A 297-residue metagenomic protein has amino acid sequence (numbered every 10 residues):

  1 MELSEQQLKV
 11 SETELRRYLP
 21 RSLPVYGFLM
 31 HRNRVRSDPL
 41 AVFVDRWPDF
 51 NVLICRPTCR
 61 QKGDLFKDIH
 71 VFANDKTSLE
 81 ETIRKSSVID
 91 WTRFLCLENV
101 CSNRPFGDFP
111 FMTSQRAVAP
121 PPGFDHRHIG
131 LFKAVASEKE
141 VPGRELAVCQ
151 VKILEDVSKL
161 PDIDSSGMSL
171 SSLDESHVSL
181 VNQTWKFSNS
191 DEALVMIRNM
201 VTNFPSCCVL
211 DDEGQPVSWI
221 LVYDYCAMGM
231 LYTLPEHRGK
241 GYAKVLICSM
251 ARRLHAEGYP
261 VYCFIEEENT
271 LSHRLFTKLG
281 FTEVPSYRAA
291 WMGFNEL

Functional and structural regions predicted by a protein language model:
M1-F50, R56: Amide-forming acyltransferase catalytic core, primarily the GNAT-like/NAT-type and related acyltransferase folds
M1-P24, D156-E192: Short amphipathic alpha-helix that is part of the acyltransferase structural core
P39-L40, R46-M168, S172, A289-M292: Acyl-donor-binding surface of acyltransferase catalytic domains
D49-F50, Q215-V217, L271: Glycine-rich acetyl-CoA-binding "A-motif" of GNAT/NAT acetyltransferases
T77-S87, G239-R253, H273-K278: Conserved acetyl-CoA-binding loop-helix of GNAT-fold acetyltransferases
E98-R104, P122-R127, Y262-T277, T282 (+1 more regions): Conserved beta-strand-loop-alpha-helix junction that forms the acyl-donor binding cleft
N189-E236: A conserved beta-strand-loop-helix scaffold within acyl/acetyltransferase catalytic domains
